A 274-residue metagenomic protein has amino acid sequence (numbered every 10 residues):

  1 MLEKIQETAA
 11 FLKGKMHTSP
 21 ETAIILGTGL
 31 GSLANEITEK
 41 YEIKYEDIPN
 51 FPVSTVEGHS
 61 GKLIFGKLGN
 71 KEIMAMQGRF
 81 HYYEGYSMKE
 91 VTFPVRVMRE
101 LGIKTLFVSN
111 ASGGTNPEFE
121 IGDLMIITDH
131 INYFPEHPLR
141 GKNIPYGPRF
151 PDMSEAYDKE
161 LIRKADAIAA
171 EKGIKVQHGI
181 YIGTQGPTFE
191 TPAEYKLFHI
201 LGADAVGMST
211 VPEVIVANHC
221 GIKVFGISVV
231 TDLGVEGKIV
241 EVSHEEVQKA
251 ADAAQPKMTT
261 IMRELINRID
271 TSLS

Functional and structural regions predicted by a protein language model:
M1-M153: Metabolite-binding pocket within alpha/beta catalytic cores that recognizes anionic/polar moieties
F11, K15, E160, K164-I174 (+1 more regions): Generic non-transmembrane alpha-helical segments
R99-G102, H199, N218: Non-catalytic positions within long, well-ordered alpha-helices that form the structural scaffold/packing of enzyme
K104-T105, D204, K223: Short acidic/polar active-site loop segments enriched in Thr and Asp
N143-Y181: Metal-dependent peptidase/peptidase-like ectodomains
I168-D204, I269-D270: Active-site/ligand-binding-proximal alpha/beta "capping" segment
M208-E246: Zn-dependent metallopeptidase/amidohydrolase metal-coordination segment
V235-S274: His/Asp/Glu-rich mid-to-C-terminal helical/loop segments that flank catalytic regions of hydrolases
